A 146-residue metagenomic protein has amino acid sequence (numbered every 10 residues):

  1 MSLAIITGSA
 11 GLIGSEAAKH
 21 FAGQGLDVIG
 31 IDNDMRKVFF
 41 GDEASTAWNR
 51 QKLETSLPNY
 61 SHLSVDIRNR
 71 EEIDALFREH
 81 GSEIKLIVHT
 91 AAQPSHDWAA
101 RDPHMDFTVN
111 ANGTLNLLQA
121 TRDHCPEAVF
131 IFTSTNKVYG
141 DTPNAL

Functional and structural regions predicted by a protein language model:
M1-L146: N-terminal Rossmann-like NAD(P)+-binding domain of SDR-like oxidoreductases, especially those catalyzing
